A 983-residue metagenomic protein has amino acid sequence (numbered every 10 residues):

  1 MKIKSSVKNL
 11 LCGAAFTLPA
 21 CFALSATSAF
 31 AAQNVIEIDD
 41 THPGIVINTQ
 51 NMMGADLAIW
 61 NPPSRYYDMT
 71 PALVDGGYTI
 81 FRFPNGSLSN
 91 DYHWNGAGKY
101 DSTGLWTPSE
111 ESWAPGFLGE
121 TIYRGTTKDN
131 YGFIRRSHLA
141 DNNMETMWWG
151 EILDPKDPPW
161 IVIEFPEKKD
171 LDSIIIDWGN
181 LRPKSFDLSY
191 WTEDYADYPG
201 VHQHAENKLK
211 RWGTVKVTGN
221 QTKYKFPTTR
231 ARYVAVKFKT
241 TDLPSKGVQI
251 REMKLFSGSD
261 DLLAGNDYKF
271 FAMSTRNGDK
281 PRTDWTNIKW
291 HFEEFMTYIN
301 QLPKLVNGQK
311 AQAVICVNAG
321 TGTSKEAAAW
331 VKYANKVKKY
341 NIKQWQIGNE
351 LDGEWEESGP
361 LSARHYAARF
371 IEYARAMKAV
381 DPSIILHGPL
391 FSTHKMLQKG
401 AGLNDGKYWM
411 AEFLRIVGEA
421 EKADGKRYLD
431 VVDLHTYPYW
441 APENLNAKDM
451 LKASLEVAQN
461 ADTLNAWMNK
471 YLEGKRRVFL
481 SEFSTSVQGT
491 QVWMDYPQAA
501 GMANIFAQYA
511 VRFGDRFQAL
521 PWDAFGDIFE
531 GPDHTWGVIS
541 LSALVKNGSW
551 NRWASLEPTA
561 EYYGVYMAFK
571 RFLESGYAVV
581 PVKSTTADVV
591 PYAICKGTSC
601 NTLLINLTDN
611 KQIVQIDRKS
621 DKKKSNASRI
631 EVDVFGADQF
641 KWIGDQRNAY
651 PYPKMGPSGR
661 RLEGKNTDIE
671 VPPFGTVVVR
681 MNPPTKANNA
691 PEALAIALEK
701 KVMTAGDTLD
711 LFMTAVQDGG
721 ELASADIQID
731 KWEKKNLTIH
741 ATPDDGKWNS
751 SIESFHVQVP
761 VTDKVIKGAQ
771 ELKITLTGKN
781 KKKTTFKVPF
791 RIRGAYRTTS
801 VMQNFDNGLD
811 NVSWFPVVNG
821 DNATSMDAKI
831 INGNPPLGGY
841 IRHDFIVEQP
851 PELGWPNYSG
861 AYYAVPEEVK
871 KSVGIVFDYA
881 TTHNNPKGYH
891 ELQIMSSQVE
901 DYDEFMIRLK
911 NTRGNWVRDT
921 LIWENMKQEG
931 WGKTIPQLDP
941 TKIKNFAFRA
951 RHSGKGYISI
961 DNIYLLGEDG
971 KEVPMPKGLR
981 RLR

Functional and structural regions predicted by a protein language model:
R65-Y92, S274-T275, Y298-L305, Q309: Catalytic domains of carbohydrate-active enzymes, especially glycoside hydrolases
G96-E167, D177-R182, H204, R211-K216 (+1 more regions): Disordered, acidic Ser/Thr/Pro-rich linker "stalks" and the adjacent N-terminal cap of the next globular domain
G116-R135, T146, E151-L153, W160-E164 (+7 more regions): Beta-rich carbohydrate-recognition modules and glycan-binding surfaces
N180-S257: Trp- and acidic/polar-enriched beta-sheet ligand-binding modules for extracellular glycan and matrix recognition
S324-V331, A363-F506, R512: Noncatalytic carbohydrate-binding groove/subsite architecture in carbohydrate-active enzymes
L480-V590, G597-T598: Aromatic/acidic polysaccharide-binding cleft in carbohydrate-active enzymes
T585-A637, P673-N682: Carbohydrate-binding surface patches
K622-P673: Acidic, Ser/Thr/Pro-rich beta/coil linker or hinge segments at domain junctions
